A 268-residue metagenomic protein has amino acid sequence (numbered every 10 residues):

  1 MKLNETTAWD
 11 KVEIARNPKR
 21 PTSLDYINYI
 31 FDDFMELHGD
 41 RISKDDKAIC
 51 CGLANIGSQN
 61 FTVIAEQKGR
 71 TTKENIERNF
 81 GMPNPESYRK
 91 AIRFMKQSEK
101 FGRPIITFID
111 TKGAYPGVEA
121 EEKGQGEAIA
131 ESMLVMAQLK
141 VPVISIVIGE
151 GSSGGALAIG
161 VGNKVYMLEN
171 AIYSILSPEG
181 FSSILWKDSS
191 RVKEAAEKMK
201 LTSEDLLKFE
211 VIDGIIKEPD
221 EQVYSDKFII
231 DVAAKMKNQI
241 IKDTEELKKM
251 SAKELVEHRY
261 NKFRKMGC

Functional and structural regions predicted by a protein language model:
M1-S183, K187-S190, E197-C268: Terminal-region recognition feature
